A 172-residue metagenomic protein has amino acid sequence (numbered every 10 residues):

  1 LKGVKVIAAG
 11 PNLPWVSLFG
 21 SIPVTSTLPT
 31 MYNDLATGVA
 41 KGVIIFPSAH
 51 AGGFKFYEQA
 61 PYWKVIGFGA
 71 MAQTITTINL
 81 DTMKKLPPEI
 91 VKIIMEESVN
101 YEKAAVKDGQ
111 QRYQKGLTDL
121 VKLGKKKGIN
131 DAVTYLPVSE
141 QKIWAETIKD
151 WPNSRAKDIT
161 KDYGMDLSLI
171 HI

Functional and structural regions predicted by a protein language model:
K2-I170: N-terminal secretory/targeting leader peptides
